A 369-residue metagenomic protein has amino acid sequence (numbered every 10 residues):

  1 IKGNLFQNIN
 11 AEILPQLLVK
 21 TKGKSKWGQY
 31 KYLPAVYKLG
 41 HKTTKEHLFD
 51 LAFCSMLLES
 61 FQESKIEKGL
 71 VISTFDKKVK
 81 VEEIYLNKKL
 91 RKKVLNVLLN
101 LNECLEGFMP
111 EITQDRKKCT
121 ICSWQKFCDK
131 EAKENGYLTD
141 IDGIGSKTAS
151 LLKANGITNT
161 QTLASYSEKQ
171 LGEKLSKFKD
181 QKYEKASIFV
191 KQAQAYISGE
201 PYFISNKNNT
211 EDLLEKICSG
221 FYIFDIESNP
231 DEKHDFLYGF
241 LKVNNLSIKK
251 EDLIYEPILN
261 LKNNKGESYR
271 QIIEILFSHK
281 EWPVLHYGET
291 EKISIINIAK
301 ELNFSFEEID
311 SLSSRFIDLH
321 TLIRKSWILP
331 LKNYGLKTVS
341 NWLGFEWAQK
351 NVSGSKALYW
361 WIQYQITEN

Functional and structural regions predicted by a protein language model:
I1-N8, E12-G23, W27-E103, D252-L358: Conserved DEDDh/DEDDy metal-dependent 3′-5′ exonuclease domain
E12, E46, Q114, K216-C218: A generic fold-level signal
K26, N245-D252, I366-N369: Short, glycine- and charge-enriched coil/turn segments that flank and shape catalytic ligand pockets
E83-L151: Long, highly charged, low-complexity intrinsically disordered interaction regions that mediate electrostatic DNA/RNA
I112-K117, F203-K207, N351-S355: Short coil/turn segments at secondary-structure boundaries
C128-Y255, L259-G266: C-terminal extensions
G354-E368: A short, charged helix-loop
